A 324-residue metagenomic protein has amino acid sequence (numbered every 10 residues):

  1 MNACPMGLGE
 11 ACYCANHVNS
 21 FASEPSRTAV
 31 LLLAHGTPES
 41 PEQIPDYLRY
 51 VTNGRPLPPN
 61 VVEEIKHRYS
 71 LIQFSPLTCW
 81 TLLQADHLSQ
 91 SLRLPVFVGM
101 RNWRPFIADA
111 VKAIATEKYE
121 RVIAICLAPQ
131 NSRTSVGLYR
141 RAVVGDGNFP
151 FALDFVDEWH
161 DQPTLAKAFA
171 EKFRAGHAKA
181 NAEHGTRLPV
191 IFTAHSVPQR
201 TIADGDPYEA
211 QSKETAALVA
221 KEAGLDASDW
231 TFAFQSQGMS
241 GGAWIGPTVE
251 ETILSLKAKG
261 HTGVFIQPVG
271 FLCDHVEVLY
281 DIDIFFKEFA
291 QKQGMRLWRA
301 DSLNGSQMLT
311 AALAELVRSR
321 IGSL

Functional and structural regions predicted by a protein language model:
C4-G7, C12-L324: Active-site-proximal alpha-helix that buttresses catalytic centers in soluble enzyme cores
